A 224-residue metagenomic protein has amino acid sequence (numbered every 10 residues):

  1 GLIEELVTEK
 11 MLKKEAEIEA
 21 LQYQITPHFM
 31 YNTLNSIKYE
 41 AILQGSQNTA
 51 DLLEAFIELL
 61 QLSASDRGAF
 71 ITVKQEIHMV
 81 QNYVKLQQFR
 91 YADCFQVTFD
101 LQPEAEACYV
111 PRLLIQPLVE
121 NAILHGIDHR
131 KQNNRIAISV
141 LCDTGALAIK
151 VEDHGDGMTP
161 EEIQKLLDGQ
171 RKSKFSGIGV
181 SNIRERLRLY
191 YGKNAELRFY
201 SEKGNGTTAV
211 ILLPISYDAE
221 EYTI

Functional and structural regions predicted by a protein language model:
G1-Y200, G206-L212: Two-component histidine phosphotransfer core
S216-E221: Short, charged/polar, Gly/Pro-enriched secondary-structure boundary elements
